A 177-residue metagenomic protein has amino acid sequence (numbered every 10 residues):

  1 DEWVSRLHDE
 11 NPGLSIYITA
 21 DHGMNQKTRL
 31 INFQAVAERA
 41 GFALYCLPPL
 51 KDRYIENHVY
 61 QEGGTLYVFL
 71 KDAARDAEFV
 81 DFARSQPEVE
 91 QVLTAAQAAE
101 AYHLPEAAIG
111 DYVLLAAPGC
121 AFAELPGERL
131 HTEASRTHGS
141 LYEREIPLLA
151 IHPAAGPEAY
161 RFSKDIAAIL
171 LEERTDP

Functional and structural regions predicted by a protein language model:
D1-P177: Feature captures the catalytic ectodomains and active-site-proximal regions of enzymes that hydrolyze or transfer
